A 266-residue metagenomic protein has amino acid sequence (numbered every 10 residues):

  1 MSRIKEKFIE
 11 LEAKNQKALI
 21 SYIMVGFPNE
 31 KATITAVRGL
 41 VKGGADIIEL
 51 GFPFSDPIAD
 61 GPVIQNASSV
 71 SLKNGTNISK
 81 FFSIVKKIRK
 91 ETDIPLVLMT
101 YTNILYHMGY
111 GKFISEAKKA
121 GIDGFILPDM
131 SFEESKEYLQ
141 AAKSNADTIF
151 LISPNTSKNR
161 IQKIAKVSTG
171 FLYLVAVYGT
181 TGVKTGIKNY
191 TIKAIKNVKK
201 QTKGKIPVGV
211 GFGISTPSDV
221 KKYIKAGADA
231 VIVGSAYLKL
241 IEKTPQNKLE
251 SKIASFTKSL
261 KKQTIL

Functional and structural regions predicted by a protein language model:
M1-L11, D56-I64, K73-K86, L105-G111 (+5 more regions): Active-site-adjacent beta->alpha loops and helix N-cap segments on the catalytic face of soluble alpha/beta enzymes
K14-I20, E91-Y101, A142-I152, V198-G211: Short beta-strand/loop segments at the ligand-binding rim of alpha/beta enzyme cores
S21, L40, G51, A117 (+3 more regions): Conserved, mostly hydrophobic/aromatic
I23-N29, M99-Y106, S131-F132, I152-T156 (+1 more regions): Glycine-rich beta-to-alpha transition loops that act as phosphate-gripper elements at the mouths of alpha/beta enzyme
E30-L40, T156-K166, Q201-G204, V210 (+1 more regions): Catalytic cores of alpha/beta
D46-D56, I122-E134, L174-V183, F212 (+1 more regions): Glycine-rich phosphate-binding active-site loops on the catalytic face of alpha/beta enzymes
F81, N197-I206, S215-L266: Alpha/beta catalytic cores of nucleotide-metabolism and tRNA/nucleoside-modifying enzymes
D147-G182: Histidine/lysine/aspartate-rich catalytic loop segments that bind and position anionic ligands
